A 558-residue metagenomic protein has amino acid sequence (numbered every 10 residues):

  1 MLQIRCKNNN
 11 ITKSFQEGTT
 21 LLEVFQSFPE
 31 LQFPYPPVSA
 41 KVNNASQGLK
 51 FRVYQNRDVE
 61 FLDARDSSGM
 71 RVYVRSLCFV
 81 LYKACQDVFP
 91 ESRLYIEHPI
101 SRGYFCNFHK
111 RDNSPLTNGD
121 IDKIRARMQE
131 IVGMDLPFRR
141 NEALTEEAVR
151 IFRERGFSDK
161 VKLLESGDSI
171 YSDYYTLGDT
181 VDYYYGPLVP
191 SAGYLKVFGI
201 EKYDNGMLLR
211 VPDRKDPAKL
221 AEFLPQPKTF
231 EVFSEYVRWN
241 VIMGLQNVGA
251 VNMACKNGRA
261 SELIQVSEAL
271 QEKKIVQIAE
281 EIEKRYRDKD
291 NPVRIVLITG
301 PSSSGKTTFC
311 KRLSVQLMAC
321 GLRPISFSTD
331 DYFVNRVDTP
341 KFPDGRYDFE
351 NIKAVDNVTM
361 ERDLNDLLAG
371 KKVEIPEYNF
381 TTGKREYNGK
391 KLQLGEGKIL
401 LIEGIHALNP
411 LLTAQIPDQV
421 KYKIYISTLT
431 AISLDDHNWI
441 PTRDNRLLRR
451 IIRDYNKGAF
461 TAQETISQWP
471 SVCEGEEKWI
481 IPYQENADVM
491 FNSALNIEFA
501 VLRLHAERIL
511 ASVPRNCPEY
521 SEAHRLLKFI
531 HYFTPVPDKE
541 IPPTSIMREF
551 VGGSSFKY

Functional and structural regions predicted by a protein language model:
F51-M70, A84, R93-S101, F105-K274 (+2 more regions): Auxiliary tRNA-acceptor-end handling modules of aminoacyl-tRNA synthetases
Y286, P410-Y558: Conserved NTP phosphate-binding and transfer environment spanning the P-loop NTPase/kinase superfamily
V296-I298: Hydrophobic anchor at the beta1->P-loop junction of P-loop NTPases
K306: Conserved lysine of the Walker
F309, L313: Hydrophobic positions on the alpha1 helix immediately C-terminal to the Walker A/P-loop
A319-V337: Short beta-strand-centered segment that lines the nucleotide-binding/catalytic pocket of NTP-utilizing
V334, D338-T381: Conserved nucleotide-sensing/catalytic segment adjacent to the nucleotide-binding pocket in NTP-handling enzymes
E361-D418, W469-Y483: Glycine-rich phosphate-binding loop used to anchor ATP phosphates in small-molecule kinases, encompassing both
